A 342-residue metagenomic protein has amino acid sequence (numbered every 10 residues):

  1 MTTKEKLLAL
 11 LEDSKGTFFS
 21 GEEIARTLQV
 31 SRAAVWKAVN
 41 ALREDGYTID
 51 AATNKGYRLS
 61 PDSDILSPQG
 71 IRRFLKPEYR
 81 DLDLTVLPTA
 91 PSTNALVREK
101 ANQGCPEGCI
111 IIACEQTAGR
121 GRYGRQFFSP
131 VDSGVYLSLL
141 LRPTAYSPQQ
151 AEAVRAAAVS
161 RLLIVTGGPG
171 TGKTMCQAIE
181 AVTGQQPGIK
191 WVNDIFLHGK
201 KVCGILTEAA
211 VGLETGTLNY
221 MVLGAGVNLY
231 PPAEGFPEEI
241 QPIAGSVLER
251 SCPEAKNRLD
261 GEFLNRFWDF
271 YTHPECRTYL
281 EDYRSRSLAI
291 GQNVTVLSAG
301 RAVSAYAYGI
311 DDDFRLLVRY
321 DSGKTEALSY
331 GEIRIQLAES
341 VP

Functional and structural regions predicted by a protein language model:
T2-E180, C203: N-terminal lobe of the biotin/lipoate ligase/transferase fold
T2-V30, E44, T144-S160, I164 (+2 more regions): Long, positively charged amphipathic alpha-helical accessory segments at protein N-termini or as interdomain linkers
P88, I189-W191: Short loop/edge segments at beta-strand edges and connector loops that shape dinucleotide/nucleotide cofactor-binding
